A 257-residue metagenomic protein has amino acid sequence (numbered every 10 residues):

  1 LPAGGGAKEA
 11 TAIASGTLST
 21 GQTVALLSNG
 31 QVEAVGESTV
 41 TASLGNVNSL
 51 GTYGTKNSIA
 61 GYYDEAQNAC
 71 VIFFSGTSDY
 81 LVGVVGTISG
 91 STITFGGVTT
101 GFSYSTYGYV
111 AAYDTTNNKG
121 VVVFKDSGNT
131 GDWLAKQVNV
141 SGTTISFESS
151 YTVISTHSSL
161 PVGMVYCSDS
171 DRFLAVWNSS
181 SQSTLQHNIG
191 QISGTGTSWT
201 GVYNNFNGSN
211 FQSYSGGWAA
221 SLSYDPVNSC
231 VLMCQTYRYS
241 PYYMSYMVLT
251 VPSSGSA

Functional and structural regions predicted by a protein language model:
L1-A257: Polar, enzyme-active/binding microenvironments
